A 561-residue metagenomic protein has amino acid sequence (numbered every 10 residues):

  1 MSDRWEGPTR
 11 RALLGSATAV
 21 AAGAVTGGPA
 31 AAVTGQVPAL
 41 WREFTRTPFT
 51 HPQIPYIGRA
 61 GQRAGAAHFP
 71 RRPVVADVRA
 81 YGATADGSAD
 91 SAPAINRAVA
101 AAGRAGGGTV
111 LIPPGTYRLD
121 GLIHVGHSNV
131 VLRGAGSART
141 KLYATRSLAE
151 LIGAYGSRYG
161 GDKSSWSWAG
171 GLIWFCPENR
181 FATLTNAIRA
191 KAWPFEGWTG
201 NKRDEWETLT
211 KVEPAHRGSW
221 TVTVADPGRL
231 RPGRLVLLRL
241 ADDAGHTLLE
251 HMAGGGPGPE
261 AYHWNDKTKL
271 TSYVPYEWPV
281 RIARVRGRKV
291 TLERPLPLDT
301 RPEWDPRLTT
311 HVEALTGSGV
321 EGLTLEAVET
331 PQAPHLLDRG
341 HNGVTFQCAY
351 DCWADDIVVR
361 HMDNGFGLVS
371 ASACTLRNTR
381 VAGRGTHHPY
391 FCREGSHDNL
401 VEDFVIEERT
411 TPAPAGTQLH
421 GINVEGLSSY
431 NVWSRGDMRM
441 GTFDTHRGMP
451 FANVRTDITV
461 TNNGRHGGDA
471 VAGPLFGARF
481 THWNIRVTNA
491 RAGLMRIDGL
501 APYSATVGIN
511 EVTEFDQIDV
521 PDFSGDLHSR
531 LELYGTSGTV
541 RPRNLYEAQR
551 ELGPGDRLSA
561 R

Functional and structural regions predicted by a protein language model:
S2-P113, R118-A333, V507-R561: Extracellular "leader-to-stem" segments immediately downstream of a signal peptide or signal-anchor in secreted/lumenal
A105-G107, H361-D363, H387: Short secondary-structure junction motifs
P113, A135, R239, E293 (+5 more regions): Generic beta-strand/beta-sheet core signal
L122-G126, T140-G153, W166, G170-P177 (+13 more regions): Glycine-rich beta-solenoid repeat tracts in large extracellular/virion proteins
N129, A138, T316-A327, Y350-H361 (+6 more regions): Right-handed parallel beta-helix
L142, V280, L292, L296-T300 (+10 more regions): Long, contiguous hydrophobic alpha-helical segments, chiefly transmembrane helices and signal peptides
R435-G436, M440, T456-R561: Catalytic domains of carbohydrate-active enzymes that cleave complex glycans
